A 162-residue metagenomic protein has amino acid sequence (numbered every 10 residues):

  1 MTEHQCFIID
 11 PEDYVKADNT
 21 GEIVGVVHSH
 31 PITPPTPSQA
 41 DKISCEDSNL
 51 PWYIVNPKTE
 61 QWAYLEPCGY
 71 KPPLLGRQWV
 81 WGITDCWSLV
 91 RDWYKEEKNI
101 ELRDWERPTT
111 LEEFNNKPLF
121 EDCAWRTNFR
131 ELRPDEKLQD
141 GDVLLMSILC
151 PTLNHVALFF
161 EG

Functional and structural regions predicted by a protein language model:
M1-I23, P31-C68: Conserved beta-strand-loop surface patch within small alpha/beta domains used for substrate/adaptor or ligand engagement
I23-G25, P134: Extended, compositionally biased flexible segments
G25-H28, L145: Short, conserved beta-strand segments within well-ordered enzyme catalytic domains that often line or immediately flank
H28-I32, H155: Histidine-centered divalent metal-coordination motifs
Y70-R77: Active-site-proximal or metal-binding-adjacent scaffold patches in catalytic folds
W79-E97: Active-site nucleophilic cysteine motif
N99-E112: Short acidic alpha-helical/loop segments enriched in Asp/Glu that coordinate divalent cations
T109-G162: ...with weaker cross-activation on analogous glycine-rich loops/strands in unrelated enzymes
